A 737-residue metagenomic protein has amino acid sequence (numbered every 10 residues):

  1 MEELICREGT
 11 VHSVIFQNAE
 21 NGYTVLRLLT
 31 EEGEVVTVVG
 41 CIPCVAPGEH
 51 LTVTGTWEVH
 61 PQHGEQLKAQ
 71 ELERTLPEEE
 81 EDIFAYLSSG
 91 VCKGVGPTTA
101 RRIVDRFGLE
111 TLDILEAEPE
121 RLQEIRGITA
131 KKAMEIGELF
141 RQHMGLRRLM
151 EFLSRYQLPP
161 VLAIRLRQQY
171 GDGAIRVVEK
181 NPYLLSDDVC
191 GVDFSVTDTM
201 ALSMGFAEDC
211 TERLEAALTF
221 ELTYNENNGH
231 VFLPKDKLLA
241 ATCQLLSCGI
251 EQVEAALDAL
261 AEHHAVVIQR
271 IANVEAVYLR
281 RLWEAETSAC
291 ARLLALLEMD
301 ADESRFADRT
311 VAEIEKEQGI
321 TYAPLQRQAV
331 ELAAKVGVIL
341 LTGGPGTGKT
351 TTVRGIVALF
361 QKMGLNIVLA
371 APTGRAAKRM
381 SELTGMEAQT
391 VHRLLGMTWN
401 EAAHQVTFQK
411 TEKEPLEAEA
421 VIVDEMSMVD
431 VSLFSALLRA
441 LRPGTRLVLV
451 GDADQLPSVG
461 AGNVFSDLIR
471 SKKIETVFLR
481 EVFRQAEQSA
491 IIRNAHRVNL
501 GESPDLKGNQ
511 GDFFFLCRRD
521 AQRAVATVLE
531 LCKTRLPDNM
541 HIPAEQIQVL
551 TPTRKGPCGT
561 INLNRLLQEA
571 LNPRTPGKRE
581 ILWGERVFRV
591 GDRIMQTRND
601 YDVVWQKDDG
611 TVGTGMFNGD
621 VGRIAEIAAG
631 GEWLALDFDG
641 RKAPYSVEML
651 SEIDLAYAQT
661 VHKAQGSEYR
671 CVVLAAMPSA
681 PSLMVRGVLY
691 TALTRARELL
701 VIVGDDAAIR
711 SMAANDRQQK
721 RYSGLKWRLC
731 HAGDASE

Functional and structural regions predicted by a protein language model:
M1-F306, E737: Accessory, non-ATPase domains that flank or precede helicase/AAA+ motor cores in DNA-metabolism machines
G48-H50, G591, G619: Loop/turn positions that initiate beta-strands
R270-P345, T351: Pre-Walker A segment
G355, L359-L365, A371-L383, H392-N400 (+7 more regions): Conserved helicase motor core of SF1/SF2 NTP-dependent helicases
A453-G615, A625, A732: Conserved helicase motor core of P-loop NTPases
L500, N618-E737: C-terminal accessory regions
